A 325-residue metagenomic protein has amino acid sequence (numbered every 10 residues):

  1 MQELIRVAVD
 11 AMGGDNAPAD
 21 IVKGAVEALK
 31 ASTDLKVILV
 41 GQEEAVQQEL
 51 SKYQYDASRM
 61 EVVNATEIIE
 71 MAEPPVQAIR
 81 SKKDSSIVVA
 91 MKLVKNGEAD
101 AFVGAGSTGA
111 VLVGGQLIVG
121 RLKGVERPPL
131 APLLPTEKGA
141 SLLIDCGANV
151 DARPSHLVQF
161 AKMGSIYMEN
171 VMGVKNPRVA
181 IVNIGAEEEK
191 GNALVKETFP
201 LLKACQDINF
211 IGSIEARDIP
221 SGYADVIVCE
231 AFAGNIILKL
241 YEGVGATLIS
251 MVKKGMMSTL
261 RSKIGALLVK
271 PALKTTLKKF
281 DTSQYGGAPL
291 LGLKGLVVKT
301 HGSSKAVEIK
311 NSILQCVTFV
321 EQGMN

Functional and structural regions predicted by a protein language model:
M1-G13, A25-L35: Generic N-terminal amphipathic, Lys/Arg-enriched alpha-helix
A8-A19, A148-V158, K299-A306: Short, glycine-rich nucleotide/cofactor-binding loops
A17-I21, D84-G97, A101-G115, L122 (+7 more regions): Short glycine/serine/threonine-rich phosphate/pyrophosphate-binding segments that cradle anionic phosphate groups
A19-D20, S32, K36-I38, E43-Q47 (+4 more regions): Glycine-rich phosphate/diphosphate-binding loop of Rossmann-like nucleotide-binding domains
A19-M71: N-terminal glycine-rich anion-binding loop in soluble enzyme alpha/beta folds
Y55-N96: Phosphate/nucleotide-donor binding subsite
Q116-P129, L133-L143, Y223-I227, A231-N325: Glycine-rich phosphate/nucleotide-binding loop
